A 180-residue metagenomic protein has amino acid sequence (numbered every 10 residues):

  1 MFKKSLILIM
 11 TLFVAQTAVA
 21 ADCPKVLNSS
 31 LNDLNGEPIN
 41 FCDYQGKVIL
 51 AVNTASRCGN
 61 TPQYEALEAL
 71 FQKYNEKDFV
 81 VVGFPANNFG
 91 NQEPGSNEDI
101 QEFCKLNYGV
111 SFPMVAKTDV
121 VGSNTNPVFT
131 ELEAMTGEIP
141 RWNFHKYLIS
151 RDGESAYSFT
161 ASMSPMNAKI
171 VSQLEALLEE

Functional and structural regions predicted by a protein language model:
S5-V14: Sec-dependent N-terminal signal peptides
V19-C42, P127: N-terminal "domain-start" segment that seeds a small globular fold
D33, N53-R57: Amphipathic alpha-helical repeat scaffolds
Q45-L50: Local sequence-structure signature of Cys/Sec-based thiol-disulfide redox active-site neighborhoods
N60-T125: Structural microenvironment flanking redox-active thiols in thiol-disulfide oxidoreductases
P127-E180: Thiol-/selenol-based redox modules, centered on thioredoxin-like and closely related oxidoreductase domains
